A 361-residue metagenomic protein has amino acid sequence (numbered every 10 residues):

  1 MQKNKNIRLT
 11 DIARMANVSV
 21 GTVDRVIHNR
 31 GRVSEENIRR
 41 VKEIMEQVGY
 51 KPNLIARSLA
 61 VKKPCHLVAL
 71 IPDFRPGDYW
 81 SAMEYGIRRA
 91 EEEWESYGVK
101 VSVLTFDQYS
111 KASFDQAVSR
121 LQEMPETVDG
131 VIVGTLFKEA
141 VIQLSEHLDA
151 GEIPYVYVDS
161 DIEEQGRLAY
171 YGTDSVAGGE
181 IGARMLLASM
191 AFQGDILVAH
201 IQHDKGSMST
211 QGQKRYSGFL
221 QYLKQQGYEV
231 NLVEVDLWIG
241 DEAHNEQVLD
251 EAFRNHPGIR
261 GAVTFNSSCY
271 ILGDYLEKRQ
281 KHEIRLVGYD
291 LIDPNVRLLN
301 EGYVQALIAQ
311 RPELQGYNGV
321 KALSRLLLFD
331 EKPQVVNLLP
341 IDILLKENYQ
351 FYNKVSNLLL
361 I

Functional and structural regions predicted by a protein language model:
M1-K62: N-terminal helix-turn-helix DNA-binding module of bacterial transcription factors
I44, V48, G206-S207, L223 (+1 more regions): Hinge/cleft segment of the Venus flytrap/periplasmic-binding protein
P52-D115: Amphipathic helical "hinge" segments at domain boundaries
P72-S81, V103-D115, G172-G178, H200-G218 (+4 more regions): Hinge/beta->alpha junction and helix N-cap segments in small-molecule ligand-binding domains
E93-Y97, G151, L223-V230, E277-E283: Short helix-capping segments at alpha-helix termini
R120, G130-D149, V233-P294: Hydrophobic alpha-helical
F137-A177, I292-N300: Flexible loop/hinge segments that line or gate small-molecule binding clefts
Y170-I196, N245, R311-L328: Hydrophobic alpha-helical segments within soluble ligand-binding/sensing domains
